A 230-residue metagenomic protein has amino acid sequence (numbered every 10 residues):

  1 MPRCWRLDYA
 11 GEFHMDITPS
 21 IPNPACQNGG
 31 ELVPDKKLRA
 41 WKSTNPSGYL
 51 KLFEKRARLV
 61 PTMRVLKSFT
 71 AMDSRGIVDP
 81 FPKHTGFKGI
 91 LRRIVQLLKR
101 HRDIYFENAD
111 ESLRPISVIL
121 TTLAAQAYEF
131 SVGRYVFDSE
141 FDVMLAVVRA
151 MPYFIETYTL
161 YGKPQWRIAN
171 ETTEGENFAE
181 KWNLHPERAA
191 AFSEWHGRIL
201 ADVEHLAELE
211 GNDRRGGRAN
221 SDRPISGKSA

Functional and structural regions predicted by a protein language model:
M1-W41: Conserved catalytic core of two-metal-ion nucleotidyltransferases
C26-Q27, G133, N220: Intrinsically disordered, low-complexity acidic/polar segments
E31-L32, F69, I77-F81, Y105-E111 (+1 more regions): Low-complexity, polar-biased intrinsically disordered regions enriched in Pro/Ser/Thr/Gly
S43-R92, Q96-L97: Long, charge-rich alpha-helical interaction segments
T85-G89, S139-D142, E187-A190, E194: Alpha-helix boundary/N-cap detector
G89-I90, I94-F178: Long, well-ordered mid-to-C-terminal structural blocks that present hydrophobic/aromatic surfaces
P152-A230: Terminal (often C-terminal) interaction modules
